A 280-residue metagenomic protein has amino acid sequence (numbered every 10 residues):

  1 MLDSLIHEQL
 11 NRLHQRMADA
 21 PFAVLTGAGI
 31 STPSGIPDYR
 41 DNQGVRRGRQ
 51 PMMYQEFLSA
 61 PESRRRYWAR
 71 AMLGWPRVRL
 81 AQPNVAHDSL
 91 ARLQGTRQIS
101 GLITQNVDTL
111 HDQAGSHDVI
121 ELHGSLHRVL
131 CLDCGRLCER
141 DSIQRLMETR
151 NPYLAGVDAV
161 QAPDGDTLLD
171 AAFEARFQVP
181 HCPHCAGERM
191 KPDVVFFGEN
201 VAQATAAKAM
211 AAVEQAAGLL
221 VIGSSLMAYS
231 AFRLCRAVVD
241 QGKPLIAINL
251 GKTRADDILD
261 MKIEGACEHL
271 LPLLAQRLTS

Functional and structural regions predicted by a protein language model:
M1-S280: Conserved catalytic core of sirtuin-type NAD+-dependent deacylases
